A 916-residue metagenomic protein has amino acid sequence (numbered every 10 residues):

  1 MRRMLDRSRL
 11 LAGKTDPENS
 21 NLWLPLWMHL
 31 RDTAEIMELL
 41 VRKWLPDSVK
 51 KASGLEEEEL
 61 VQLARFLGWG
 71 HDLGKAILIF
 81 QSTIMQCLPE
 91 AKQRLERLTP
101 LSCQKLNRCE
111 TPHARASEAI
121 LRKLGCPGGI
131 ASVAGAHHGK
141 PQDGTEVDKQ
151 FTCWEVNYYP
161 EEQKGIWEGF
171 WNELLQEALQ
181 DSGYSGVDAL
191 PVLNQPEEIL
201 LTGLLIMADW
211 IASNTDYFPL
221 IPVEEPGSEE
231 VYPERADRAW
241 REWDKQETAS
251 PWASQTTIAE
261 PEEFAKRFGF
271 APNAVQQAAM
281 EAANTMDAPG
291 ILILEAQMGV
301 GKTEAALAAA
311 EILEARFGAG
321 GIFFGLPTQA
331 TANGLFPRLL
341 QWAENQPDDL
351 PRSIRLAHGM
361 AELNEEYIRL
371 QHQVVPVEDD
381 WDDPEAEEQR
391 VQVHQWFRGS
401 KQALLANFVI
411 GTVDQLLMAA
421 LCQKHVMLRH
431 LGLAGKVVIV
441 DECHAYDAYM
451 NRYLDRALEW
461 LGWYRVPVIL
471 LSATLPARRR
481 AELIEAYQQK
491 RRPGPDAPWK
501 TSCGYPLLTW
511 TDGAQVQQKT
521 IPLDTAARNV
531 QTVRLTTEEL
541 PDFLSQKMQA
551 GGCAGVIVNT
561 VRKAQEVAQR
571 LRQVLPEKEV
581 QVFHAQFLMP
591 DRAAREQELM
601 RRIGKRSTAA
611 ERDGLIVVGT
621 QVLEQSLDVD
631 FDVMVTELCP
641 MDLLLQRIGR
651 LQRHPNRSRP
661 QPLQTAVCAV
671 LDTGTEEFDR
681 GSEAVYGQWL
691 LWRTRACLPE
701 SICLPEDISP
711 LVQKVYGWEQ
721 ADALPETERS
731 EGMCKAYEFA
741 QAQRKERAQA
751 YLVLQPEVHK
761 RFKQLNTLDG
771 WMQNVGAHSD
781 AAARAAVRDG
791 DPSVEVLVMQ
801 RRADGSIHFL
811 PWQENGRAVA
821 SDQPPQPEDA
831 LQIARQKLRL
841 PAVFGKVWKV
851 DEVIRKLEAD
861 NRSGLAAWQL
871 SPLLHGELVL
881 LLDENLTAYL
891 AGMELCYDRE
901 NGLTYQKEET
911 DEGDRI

Functional and structural regions predicted by a protein language model:
R2-Q255: Accessory nucleic-acid engagement/destabilization modules that flank
I130, R480, E538, D542-S545 (+3 more regions): C-terminal helicase lobe and adjacent C-terminal extensions/tails of nucleic-acid helicase motors
T257-E295: Conserved pre-motif I regulatory segment
A288-A310, Y446-D447, S472: Walker A/P-loop
G320-E344, L356-E365, L475-R479, V561: Conserved Walker A/P-loop ATP-binding site and its immediately adjacent core in helicase/helicase-like ATPase domains
L339-N407, V413-Q415: A substrate-engagement module of RecA-like helicase motors
L431-V437, H444-Q518: Post-DEXD/H (motif II) to motif III coupling segment of the RecA-like Helicase ATP-binding lobe
R491-A564: Conserved interdomain linker/interface between the two RecA-like ATPase lobes of SF2 helicase motors
